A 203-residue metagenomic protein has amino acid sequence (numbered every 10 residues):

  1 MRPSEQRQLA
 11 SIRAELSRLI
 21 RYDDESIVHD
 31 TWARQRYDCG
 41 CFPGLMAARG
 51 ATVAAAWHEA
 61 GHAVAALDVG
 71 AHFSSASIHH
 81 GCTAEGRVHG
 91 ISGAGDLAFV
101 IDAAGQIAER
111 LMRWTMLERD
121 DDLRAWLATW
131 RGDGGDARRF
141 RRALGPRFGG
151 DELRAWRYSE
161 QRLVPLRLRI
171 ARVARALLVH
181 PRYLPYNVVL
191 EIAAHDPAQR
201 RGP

Functional and structural regions predicted by a protein language model:
R2-P203: Soluble catalytic regions of large protease machineries
